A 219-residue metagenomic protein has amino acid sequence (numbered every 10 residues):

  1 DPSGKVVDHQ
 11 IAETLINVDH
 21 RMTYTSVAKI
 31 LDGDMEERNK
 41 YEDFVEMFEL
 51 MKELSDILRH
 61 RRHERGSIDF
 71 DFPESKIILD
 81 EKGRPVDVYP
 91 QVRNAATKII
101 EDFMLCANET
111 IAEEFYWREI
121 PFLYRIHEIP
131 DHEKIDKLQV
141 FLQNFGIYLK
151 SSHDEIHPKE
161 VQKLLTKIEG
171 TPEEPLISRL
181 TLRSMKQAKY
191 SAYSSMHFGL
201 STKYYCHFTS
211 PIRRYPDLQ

Functional and structural regions predicted by a protein language model:
D1-Q219: Conserved, carboxylate-rich catalytic/transport cores that coordinate ions
